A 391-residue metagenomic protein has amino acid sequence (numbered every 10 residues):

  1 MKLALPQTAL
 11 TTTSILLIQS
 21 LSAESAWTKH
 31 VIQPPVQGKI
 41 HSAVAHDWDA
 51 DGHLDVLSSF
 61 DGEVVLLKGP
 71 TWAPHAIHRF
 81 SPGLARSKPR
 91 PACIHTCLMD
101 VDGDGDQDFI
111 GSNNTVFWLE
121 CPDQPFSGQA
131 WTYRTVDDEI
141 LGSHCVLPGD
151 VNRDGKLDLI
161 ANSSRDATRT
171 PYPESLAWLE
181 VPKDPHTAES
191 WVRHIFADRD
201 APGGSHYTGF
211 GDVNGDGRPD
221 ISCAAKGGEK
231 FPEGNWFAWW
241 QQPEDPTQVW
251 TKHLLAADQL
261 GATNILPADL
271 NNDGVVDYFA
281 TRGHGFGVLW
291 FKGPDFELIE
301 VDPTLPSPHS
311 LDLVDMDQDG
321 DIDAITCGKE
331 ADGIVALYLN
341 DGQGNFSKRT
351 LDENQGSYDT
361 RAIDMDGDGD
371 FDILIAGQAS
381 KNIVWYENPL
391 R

Functional and structural regions predicted by a protein language model:
M1-L5: N-terminal secretory signal peptides that target proteins for export/translocation
P6-A9, L57: Short helix-onset patch at the extreme N-terminus, typifying the N->h transition of secretory signal peptides
T8-S20: Bacterial N-terminal signal peptides
L21-R391: Beta-propeller-forming repeat regions
